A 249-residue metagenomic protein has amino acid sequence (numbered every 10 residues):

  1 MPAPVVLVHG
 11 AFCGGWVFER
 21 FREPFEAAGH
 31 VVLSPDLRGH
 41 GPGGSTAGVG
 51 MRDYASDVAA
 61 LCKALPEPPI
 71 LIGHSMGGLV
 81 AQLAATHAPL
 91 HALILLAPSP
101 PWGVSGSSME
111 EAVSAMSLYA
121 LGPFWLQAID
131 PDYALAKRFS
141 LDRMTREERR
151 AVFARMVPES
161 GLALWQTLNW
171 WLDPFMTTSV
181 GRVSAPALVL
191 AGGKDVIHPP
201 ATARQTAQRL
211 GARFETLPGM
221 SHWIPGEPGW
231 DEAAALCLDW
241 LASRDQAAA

Functional and structural regions predicted by a protein language model:
G10-C13, S75, G193-K194: Active-site glycine-rich loops that stabilize anionic/oxyanionic intermediates across multiple enzyme folds
F25-G44: Conserved alpha/beta-hydrolase
G39-P69: Active-site loop/oxyanion-hole signature of alpha/beta-hydrolase fold enzymes
I72-G77, A81: Gly/Ala-rich beta-loop-alpha elbow adjacent to hydrolase catalytic centers
P89-F124, A163-W170: Flexible "cap/lid" loop of the alpha/beta hydrolase fold
V183, V189-A191: Short beta-strand/loop motif that positions the catalytic acidic residue of the alpha/beta-hydrolase fold
V196-T202: Conserved alpha/beta-hydrolase "acid-adjacent" motif
R213-A249: Catalytic active-site module of serine/aspartate enzymes centered on a nucleophile-bearing elbow/loop
